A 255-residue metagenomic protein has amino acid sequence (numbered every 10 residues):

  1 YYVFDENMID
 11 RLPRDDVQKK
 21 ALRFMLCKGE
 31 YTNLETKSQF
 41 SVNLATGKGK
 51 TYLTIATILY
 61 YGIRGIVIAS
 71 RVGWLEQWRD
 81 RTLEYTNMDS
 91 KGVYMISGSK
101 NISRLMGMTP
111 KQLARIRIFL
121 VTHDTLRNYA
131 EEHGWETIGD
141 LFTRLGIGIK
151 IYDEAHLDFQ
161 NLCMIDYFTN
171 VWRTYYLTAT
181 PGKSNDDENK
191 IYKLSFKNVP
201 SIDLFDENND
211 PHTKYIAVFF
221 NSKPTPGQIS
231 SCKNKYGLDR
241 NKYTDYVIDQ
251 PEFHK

Functional and structural regions predicted by a protein language model:
Y2-S41: Conserved pre-motif I regulatory segment
Y31-T57: Walker A/P-loop
T51-Y85: Conserved Walker A/P-loop ATP-binding site and its immediately adjacent core in helicase/helicase-like ATPase domains
V72-W74, N101, T125-R127, H156-L157 (+3 more regions): Conserved nucleotide-binding/hydrolysis micro-motifs of P-loop NTPases
T86-E132: Inter-Walker segment of RecA-like/P-loop motor cores
V121-M164: Conserved RecA-like ASCE ATPase "motif II neighborhood" in helicase/translocase motors
G146-K150, E154-Y215: Post-DEXD/H (motif II) to motif III coupling segment of the RecA-like Helicase ATP-binding lobe
S201-K255: Conserved interdomain linker/interface between the two RecA-like ATPase lobes of SF2 helicase motors
